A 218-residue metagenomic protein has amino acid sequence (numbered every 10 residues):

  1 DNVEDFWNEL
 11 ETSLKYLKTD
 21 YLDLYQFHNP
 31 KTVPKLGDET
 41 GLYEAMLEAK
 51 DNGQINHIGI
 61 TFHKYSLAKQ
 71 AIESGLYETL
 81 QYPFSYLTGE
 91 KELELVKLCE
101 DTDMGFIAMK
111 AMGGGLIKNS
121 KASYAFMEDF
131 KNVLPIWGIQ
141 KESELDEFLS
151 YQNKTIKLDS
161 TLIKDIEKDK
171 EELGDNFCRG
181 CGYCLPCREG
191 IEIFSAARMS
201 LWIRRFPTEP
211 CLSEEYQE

Functional and structural regions predicted by a protein language model:
N2-I107, M112-G115: Glycine/proline-rich, positively charged, aromatic-decorated active-site loop/lid region on the catalytic face
E94-E218: Structured C-terminal cap/extension of enzyme domains
